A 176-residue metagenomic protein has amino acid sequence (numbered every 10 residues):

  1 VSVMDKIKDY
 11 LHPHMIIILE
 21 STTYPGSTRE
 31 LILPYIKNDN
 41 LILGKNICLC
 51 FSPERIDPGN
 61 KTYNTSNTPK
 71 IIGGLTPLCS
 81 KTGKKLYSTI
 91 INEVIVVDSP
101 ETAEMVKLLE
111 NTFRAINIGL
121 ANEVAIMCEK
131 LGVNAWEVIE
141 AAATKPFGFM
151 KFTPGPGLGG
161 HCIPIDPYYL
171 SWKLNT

Functional and structural regions predicted by a protein language model:
V1-T176: Structural/interface elements that position substrates and couple domains in central-metabolism enzymes
